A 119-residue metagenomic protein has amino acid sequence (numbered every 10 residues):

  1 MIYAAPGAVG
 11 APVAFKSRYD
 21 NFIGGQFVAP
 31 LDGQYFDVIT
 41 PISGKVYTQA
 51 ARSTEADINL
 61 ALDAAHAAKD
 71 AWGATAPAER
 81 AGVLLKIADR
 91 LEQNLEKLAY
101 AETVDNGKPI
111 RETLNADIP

Functional and structural regions predicted by a protein language model:
M1-Q49, G82, K86: Terminal low-complexity tails and localization/encapsulation signals of metabolic enzymes
K45-P119: Glycine-rich loop-to-alpha-helix module at the N-terminal edge of alpha/beta enzyme cores
